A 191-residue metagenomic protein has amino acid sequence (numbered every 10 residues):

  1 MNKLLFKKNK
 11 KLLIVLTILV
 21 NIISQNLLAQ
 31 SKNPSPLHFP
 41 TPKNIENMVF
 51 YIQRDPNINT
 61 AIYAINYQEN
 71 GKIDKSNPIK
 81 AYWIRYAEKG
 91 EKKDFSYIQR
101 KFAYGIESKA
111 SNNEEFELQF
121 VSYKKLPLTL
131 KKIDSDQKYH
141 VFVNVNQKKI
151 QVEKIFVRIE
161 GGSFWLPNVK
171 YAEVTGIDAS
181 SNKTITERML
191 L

Functional and structural regions predicted by a protein language model:
M1-P34: Bacterial Sec-dependent N-terminal signal peptides
N2-K11, K101, K109, K183-T186: Intrinsic low-complexity, intrinsically disordered segments enriched in polar/basic residues
A29-F95, T184: N-terminal export/targeting and maturation segments
N47-F50, T60-E69, I106-S108, L128-I133 (+1 more regions): Broad, structure-driven detector of short, well-ordered beta-strand segments within folded domains
N66-Q68, L118-S122, G176: Short beta-strand element of the conserved SAM-dependent methyltransferase core
K89-Q137: Predominantly extracellular/secreted and cell-surface proteins with exposed, flexible low-complexity segments
P127-K170, I177-D178: Acidic, glycine-rich flexible loop segments
T175-L191: Short, low-complexity, Pro/Ser/Thr/Gly-rich segments in the mature regions of secreted, periplasmic
